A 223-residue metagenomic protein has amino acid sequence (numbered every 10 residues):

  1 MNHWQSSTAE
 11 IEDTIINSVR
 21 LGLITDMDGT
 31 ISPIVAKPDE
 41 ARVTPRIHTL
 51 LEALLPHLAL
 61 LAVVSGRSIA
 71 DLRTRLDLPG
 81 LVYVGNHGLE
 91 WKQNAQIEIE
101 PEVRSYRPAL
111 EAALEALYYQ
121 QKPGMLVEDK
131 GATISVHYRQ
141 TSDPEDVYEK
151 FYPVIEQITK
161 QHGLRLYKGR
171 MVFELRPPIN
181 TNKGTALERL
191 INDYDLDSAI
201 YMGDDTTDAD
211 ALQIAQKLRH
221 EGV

Functional and structural regions predicted by a protein language model:
M1-M27, I31, V35, D39 (+2 more regions): Non-catalytic pre-domain segments flanking phosphatase-related domains
M1-N2, P38-R42, L61-A62, R176-I179: Short, flexible loop segments at the rims of nucleotide/cofactor-binding pockets, characterized by
D13-N17, L23, R46, L50-L58 (+1 more regions): A short, Lys/Arg-enriched amphipathic alpha-helix followed by its capping loop at the start of a domain
L21-L23, L81, A199: The start of beta-strands in P-loop NTPase/AAA+ ATPase cores
T30, I69, T207: Conserved Rossmann-like nucleotide-cofactor binding loop
S32-V35, K92-A95, H137-Y138: A short acidic, helix-capping loop that chelates divalent metal ions and anchors anionic groups
R42-K130: Active-site phosphate-binding/coordination module
Q121-G124, E128-M202, T206-I214, R219-V223: Conserved acidic, metal-coordinating active-site core of Asp-based, Mg2+-dependent phosphoryl-transfer enzymes
